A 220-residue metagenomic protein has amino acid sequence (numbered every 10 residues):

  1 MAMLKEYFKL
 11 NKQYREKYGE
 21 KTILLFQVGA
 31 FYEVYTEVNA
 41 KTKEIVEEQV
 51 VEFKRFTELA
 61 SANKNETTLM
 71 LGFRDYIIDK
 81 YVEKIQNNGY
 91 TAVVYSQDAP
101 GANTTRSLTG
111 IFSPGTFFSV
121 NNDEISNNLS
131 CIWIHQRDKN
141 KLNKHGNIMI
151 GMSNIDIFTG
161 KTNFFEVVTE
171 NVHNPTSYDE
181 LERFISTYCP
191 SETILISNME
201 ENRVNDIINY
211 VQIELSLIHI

Functional and structural regions predicted by a protein language model:
M1-I218: Basic, polar low-complexity surface loops/patches
